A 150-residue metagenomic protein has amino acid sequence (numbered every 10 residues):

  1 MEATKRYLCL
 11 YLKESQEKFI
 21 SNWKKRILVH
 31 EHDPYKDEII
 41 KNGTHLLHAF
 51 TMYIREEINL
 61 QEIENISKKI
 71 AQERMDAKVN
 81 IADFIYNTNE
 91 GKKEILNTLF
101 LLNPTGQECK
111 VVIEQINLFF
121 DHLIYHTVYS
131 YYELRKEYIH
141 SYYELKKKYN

Functional and structural regions predicted by a protein language model:
M1-I70, L102-N150: Core of compact, soluble alpha-helical bundle domains
A71-M75: Active-site flanking loop/helix segments enriched in acidic
K78, L96-N97, I139, N150: General helical structural elements
K78-V79, F100-P104: Glycine-centered secondary-structure boundary/capping sites
V79-N97: Elongated alpha-helical scaffolds
